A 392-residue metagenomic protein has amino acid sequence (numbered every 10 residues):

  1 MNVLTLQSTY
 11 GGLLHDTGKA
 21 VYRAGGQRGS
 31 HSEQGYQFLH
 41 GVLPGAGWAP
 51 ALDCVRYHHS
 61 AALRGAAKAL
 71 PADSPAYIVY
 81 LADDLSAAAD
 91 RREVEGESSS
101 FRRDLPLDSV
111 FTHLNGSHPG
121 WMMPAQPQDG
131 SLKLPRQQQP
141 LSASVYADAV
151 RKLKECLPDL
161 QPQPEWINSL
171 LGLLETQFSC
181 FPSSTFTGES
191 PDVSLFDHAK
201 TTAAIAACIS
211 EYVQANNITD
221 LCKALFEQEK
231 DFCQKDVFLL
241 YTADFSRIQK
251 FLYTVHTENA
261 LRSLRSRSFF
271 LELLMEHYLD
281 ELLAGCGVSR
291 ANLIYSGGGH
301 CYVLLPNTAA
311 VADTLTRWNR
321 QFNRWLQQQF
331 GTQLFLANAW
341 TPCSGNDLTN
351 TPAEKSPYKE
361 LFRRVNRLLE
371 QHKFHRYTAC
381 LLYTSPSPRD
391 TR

Functional and structural regions predicted by a protein language model:
M1-P135, F181-F186, D197, D231-C233 (+2 more regions): Divalent metal-dependent catalytic cores for phosphoryl transfer on phosphate-bearing substrates
G11-T17, T242-T254, S296-G299, L305 (+1 more regions): Short loop/turn segments at strand-loop or loop-helix junctions that form parts of catalytic or ligand-binding pockets
R28-Y36, S268-M275, L315-N319: Amphipathic alpha-helical segments in well-structured domains
H40, P44-P71, P75-A76, D280-H300 (+1 more regions): Extended charged low-complexity segments that act as oligomerization/scaffolding linkers
S144-I248: Low-complexity, highly charged intrinsically disordered N-terminal segments that act as targeting/localization
E258-A284: Surface-exposed, low-hydrophobicity interaction/linker segments
Y383-R392: Single conserved hydrophobic/aromatic residue that forms the stacking wall/gate of nucleotide- or nucleobase-binding
